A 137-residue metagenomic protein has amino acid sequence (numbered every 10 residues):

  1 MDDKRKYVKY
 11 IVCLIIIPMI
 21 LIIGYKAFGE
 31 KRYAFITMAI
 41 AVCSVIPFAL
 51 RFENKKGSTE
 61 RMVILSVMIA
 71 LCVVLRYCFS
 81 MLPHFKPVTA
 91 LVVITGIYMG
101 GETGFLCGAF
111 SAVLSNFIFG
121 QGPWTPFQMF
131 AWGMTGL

Functional and structural regions predicted by a protein language model:
D2-V93: Hydrophobic transmembrane alpha-helices
M38-A49, C107, Q128-L137: Short helix-perturbing small/polar motifs within transmembrane alpha-helices
S66, F105-A109: The feature captures the transmembrane alpha-helix scaffold of multi-pass secondary transporters
V74-V88, A109-L137: Interfacial aromatic-anchored transmembrane helix boundaries in multi-pass membrane proteins
